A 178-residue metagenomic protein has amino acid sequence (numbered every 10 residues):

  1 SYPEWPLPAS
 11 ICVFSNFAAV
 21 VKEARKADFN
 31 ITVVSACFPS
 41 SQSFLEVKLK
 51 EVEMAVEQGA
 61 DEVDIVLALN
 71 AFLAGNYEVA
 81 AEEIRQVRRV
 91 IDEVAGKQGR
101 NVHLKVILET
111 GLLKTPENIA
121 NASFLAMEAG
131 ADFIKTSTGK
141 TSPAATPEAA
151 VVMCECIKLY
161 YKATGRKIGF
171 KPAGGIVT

Functional and structural regions predicted by a protein language model:
S1-P6, S10, N16-F170, T178: Alpha/beta enzyme core
A173: Short glycine/threonine-rich catalytic loop with a Thr-x-Gly-x-Asp
